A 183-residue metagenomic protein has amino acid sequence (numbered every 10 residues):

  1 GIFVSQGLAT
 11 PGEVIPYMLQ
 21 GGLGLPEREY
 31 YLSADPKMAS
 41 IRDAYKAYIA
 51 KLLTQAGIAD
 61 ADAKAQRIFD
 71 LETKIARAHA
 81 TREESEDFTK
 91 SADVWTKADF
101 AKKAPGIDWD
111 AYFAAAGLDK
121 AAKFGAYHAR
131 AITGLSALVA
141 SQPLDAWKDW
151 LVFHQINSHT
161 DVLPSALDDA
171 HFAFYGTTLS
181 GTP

Functional and structural regions predicted by a protein language model:
G1-P183: Noncatalytic, helix-rich "gating/capping" subdomain that lines the substrate-entry/channel surface of large enzyme
